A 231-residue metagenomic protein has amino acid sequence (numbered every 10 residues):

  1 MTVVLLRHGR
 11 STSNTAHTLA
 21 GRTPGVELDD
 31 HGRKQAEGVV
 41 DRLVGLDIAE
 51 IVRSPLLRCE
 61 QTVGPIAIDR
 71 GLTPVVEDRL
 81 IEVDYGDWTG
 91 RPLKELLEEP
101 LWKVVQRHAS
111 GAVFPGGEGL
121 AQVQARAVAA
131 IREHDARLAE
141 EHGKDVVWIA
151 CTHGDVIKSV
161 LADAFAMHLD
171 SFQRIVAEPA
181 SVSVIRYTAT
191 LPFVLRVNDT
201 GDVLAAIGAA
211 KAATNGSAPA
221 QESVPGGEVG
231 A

Functional and structural regions predicted by a protein language model:
T2, R7, T12-L72: Active-site-proximal alpha-helix that buttresses catalytic centers in soluble enzyme cores
T2, V83-K94, E140-V146, D163-A231: Acidic, low-complexity terminal tails and accessory targeting/binding regions of phosphate-metabolizing enzymes
S11, V156-I157: Short active-site segment of divalent metal-dependent hydrolases/proteases that encodes the spacing between
E27, I68-A129, R196-D199, P225 (+1 more regions): Phosphate-handling substructures
E37-V44, Q124, V128-A139: Generic structural signal for well-ordered alpha-helical scaffold segments
D47-P55, H142-C151: Short glycine-rich phosphate-binding loop at a beta-alpha junction
P65, S159, D163: Active-site signature of alpha/beta-hydrolase-fold catalytic machinery across serine- and Asp/Cys-nucleophile hydrolases
